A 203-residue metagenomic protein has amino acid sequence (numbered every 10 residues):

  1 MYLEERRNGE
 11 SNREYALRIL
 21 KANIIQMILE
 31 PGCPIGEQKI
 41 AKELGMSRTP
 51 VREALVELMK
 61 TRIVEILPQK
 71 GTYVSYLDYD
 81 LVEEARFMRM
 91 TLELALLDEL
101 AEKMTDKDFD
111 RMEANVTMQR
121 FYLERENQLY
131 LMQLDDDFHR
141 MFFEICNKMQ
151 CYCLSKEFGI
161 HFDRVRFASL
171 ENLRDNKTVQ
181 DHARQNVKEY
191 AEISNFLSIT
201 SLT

Functional and structural regions predicted by a protein language model:
M1-E102, K107-D108, Q150: Short linear motifs at protein or domain termini
G9, R120, R125, F167-T203: C-terminal all-alpha effector/ligand-binding and dimerization domain of prokaryotic HTH-type transcriptional repressors
N23, M27, E65, H161-N172: A short secondary-structure junction motif
Q69, L92, A114, Q185-K188: Alpha-helix N-cap/N′ positions at the starts of helices
T72, D80, D98, T117 (+2 more regions): Positions in alpha-helical segments
L77-E83, L97-M104, Y122-N127, L173-H182: A ubiquitous short alpha-helical element
A85, D106-S169, Y190-E192: Conserved amphipathic alpha-helical segments that form helical-bundle/coiled-coil interaction surfaces
